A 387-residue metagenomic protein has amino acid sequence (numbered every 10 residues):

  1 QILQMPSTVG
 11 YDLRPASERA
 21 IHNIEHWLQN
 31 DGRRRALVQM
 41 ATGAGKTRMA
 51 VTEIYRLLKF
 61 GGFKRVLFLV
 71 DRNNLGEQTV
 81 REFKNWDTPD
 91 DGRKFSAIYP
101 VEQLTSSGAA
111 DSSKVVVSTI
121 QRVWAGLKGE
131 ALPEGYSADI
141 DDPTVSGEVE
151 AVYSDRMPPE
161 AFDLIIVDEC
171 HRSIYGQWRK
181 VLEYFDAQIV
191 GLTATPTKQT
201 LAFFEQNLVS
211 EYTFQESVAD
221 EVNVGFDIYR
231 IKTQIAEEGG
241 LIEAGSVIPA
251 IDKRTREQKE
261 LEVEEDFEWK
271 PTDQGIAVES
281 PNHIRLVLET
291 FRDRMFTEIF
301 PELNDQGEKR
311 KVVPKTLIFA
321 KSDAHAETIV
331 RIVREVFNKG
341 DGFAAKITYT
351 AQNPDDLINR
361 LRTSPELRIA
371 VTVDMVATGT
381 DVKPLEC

Functional and structural regions predicted by a protein language model:
Q1-R65, N74, Q78-D90, D111-V115 (+5 more regions): ATP-dependent helicase/translocase motor core
L37-Q39, K64-R72, V312-S322: Conserved RecA-like ASCE P-loop NTPase motor core of nucleic-acid helicases/translocases
T119, D168-E169, M375: Walker B catalytic acidic pair
P133-G191: SF2 helicase catalytic motif II
L201-V313: Interdomain helical connector at the RecA1-RecA2 junction of SF1/SF2 helicase-like NTPases
K321-K346: Conserved helicase motor "Helicase C" RecA-like lobe of SF1/SF2 P-loop NTPases
F343-V373: Conserved helicase ATPase core of P-loop NTP-dependent helicases/translocases
T372, V376-C387: A short beta-strand element within the Helicase C-terminal
